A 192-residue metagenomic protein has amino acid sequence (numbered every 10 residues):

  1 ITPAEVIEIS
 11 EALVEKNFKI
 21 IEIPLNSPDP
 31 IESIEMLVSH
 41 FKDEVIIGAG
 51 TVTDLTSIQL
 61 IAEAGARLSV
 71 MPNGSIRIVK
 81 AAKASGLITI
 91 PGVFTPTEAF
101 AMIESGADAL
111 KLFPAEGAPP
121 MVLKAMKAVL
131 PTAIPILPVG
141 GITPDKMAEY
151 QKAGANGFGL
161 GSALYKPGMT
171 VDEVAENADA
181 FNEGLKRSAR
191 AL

Functional and structural regions predicted by a protein language model:
I1-R67, G74, A84, P144-D145 (+2 more regions): Conserved N-terminal beta1-alpha1 strand-loop-helix module at the mouth
S10, G157-G159: Small side chains
F18, A107, G154-G157: Conserved acetyl-CoA-binding loop of GNAT-fold acetyltransferases
D29, E44, T56, A62-E149 (+3 more regions): Conserved anion-binding
